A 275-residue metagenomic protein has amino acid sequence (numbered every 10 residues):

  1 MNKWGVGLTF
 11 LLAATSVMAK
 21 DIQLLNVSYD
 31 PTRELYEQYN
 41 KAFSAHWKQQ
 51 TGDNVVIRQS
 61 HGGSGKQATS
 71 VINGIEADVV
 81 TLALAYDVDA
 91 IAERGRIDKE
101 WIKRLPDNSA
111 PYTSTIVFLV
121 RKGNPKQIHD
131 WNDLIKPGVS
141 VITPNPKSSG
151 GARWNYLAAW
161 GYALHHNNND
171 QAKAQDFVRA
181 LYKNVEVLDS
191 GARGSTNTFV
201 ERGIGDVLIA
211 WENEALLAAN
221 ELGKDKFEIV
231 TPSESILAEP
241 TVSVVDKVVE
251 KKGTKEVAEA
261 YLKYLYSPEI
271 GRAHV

Functional and structural regions predicted by a protein language model:
M1-G7: Bacterial N-terminal signal peptides that target proteins for export
A14-S16: N-terminal signal peptide c-region/cleavage motif recognized by signal peptidases
A19-R94, R104-L105, W211: Early extracytoplasmic/lumenal segment of secretory-pathway proteins
I91-P106, L217-T231: Ligand-binding "clamshell"
A92-H165: A conserved helix-loop-strand patch within extracytoplasmic ligand-binding domains of the periplasmic binding
T115-N124, E239-V257, R272: A bilobed periplasmic-binding-protein/Venus flytrap-type ligand-binding module shared by bacterial periplasmic
K147-G150, L262-H274: Periplasmic-binding protein-like
H166-S233: Ligand-binding pocket segment of bilobal, Venus flytrap-like solute-binding proteins
